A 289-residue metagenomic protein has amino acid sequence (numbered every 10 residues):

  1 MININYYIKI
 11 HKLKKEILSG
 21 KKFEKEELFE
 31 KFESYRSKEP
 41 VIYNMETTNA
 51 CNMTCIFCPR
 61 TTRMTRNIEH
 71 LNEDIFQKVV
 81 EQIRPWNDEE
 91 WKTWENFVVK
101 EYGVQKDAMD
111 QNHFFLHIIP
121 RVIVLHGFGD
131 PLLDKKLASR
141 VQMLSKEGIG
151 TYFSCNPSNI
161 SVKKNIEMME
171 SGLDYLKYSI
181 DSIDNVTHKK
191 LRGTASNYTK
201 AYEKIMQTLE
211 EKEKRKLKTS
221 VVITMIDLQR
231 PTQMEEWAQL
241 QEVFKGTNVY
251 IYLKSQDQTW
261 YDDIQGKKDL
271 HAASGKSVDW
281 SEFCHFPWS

Functional and structural regions predicted by a protein language model:
M1-I8, K12-K15, F23, Y35-E46 (+3 more regions): Accessory C-terminal segments flanking Radical SAM cores
I2-Y175, K190: Conserved alpha-helical substructure of the radical SAM core
G20, Y102-G103, K216, K245 (+1 more regions): Short, flexible coil/linker elements and helix-boundary hinge sites characteristic of intrinsically disordered
C58-M64, V186, K268-A273: Short glycine/proline- and charge-enriched loop/turn segments that cap or connect secondary-structure elements
Q105-K106, I223, W288-S289: Tryptophan-centric aromatic hotspots in well-structured domains and transmembrane helices
D107-F114, P231-V243, H271-A273: Short, charged low-complexity intrinsically disordered segments located at boundaries of structured domains
D134-Q265: Conserved AdoMet/S-adenosylmethionine-binding subsite of the radical SAM
